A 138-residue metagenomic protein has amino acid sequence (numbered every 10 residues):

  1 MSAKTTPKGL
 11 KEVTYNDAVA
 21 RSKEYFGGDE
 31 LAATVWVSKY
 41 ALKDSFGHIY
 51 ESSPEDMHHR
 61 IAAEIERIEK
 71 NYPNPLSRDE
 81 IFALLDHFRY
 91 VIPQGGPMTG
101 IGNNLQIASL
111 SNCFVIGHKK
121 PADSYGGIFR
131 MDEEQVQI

Functional and structural regions predicted by a protein language model:
M1-I138: Extended catalytic cores of very large enzyme megasubunits
